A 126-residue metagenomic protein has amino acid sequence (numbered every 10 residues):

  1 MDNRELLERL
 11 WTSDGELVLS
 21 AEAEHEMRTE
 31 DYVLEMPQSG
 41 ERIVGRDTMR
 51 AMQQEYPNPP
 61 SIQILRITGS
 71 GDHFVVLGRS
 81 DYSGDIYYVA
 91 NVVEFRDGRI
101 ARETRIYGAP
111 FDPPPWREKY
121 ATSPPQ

Functional and structural regions predicted by a protein language model:
M1-D2, E22, R46, D97 (+1 more regions): Alpha-helical interaction segments
M1-E26, E30, Y120-Q126: Short, low-complexity N-terminal intrinsically disordered segments enriched in polar/charged residues
N3, L7-R9, R42, Y88-A90 (+1 more regions): Generic alpha-helical hydrophobic packing signal
E5, A21-G71: A solvent-exposed, acidic/Ser-Thr-rich amphipathic alpha-helical stretch
L10-S13, L34-E35, L77: Alpha-helix C-capping/helix-to-loop hinge sites
R50-Q126: A beta-strand edge to alpha-helix "cap/lid" segment located at domain peripheries
